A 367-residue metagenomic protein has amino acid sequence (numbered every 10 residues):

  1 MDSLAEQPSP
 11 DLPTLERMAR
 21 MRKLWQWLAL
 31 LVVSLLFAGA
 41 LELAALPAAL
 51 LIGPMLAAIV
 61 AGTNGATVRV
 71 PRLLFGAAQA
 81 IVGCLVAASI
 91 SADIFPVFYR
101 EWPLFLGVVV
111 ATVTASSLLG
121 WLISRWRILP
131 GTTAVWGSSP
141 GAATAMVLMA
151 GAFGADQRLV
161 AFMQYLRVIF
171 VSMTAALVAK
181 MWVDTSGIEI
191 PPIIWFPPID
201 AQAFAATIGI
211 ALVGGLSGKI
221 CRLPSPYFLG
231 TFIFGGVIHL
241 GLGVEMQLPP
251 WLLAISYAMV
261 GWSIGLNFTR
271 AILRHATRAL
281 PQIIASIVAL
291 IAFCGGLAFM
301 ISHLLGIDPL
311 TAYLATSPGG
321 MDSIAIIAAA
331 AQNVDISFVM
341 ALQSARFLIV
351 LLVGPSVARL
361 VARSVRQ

Functional and structural regions predicted by a protein language model:
S3-L74, A78-I94, A115, P198 (+2 more regions): Structural signature of multi-pass alpha-helical membrane transport proteins
T67-V70, A88-E101, S117-T132, F299 (+1 more regions): Transmembrane alpha-helix boundary signature
P71-G83, W102-G107, I128-S139, A161-L166 (+3 more regions): Cytoplasmic-side transmembrane-helix entry/capping segments in multi-pass membrane proteins
A92-R100, M181-I199, L242-P250, R274 (+1 more regions): Membrane-interface helix termini and inter-helical loops of multi-pass transporters
L119-L129, V171-I190, F299-L305, L348-Q367: Juxtamembrane and boundary regions of transmembrane helices in multi-pass small-molecule transporters and channels
W126-L166, P309-Q343: Alpha-helical membrane segments and immediately flanking helix-loop junctions that form or couple to the substrate/ion
G141-M146, A161-W182, F293, D322-S323 (+1 more regions): Membrane-embedded alpha-helical segments of transport systems, primarily multispan ion/solute transporters
L290-G295, F299-Q367: C-terminal transmembrane helix pair
